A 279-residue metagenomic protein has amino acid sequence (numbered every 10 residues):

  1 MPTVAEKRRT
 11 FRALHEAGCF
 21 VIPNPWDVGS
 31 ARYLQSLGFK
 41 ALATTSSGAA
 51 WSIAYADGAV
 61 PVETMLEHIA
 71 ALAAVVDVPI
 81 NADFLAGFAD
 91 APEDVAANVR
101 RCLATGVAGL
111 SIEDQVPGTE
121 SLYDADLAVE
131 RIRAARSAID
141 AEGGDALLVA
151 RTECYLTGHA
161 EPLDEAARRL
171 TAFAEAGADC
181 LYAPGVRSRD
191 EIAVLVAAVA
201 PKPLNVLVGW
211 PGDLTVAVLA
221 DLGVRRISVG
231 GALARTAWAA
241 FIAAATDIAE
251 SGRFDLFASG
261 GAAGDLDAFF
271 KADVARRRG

Functional and structural regions predicted by a protein language model:
P2, F11, G231-G279: Extended, intrinsically disordered, low-complexity segments
P2-A82, A86-V229, T236-W238, I242: Alpha/beta enzyme core
